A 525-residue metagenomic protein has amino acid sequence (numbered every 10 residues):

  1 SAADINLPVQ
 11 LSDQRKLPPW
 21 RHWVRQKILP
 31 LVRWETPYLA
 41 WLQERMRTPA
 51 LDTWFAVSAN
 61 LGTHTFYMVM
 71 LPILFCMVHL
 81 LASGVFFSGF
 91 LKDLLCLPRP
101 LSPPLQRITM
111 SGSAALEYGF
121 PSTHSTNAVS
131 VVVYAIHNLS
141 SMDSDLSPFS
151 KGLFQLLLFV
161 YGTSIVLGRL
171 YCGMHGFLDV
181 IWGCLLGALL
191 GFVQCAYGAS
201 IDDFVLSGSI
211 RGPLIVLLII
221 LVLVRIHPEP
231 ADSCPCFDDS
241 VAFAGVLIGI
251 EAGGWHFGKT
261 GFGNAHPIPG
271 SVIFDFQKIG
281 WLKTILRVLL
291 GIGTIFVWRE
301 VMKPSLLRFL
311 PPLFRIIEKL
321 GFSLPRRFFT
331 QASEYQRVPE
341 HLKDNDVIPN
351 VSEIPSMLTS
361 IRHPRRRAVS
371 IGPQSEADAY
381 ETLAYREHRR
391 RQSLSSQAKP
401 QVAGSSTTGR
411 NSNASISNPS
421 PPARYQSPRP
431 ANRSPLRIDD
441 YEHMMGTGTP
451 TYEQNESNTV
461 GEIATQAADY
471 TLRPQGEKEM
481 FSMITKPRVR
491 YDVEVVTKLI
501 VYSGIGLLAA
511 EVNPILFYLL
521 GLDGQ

Functional and structural regions predicted by a protein language model:
S1-F66, F90-Y118, G261-I279, M302-Q525: N-terminal transmembrane-helix/juxtamembrane module of multi-pass inner/ER membrane proteins
T48, V78-H79: Short, solvent-exposed helix-helix connector turns and helix-capping sites enriched in acidic/polar residues
W54-F55, M68-M77, S83-G89, D93 (+3 more regions): Membrane-embedded catalytic cores of phosphoryl/pyrophosphoryl-handling enzymes
I73-L74, Y134, G293-R308, L519: Transmembrane alpha-helical segments in integral membrane proteins
L81-V85, G89, C184, A188 (+7 more regions): Alpha-helical transmembrane spans of integral membrane proteins, capturing the lipid-embedded, hydrophobic core of TM
